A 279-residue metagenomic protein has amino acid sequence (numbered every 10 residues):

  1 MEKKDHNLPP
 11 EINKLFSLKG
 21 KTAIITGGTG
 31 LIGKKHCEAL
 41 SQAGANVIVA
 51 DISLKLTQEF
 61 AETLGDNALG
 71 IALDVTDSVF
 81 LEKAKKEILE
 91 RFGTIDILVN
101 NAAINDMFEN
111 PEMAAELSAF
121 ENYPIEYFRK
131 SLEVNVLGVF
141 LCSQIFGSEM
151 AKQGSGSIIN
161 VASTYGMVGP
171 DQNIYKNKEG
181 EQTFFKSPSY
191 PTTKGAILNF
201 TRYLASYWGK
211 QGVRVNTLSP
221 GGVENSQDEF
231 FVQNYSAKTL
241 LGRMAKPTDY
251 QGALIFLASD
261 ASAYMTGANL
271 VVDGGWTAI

Functional and structural regions predicted by a protein language model:
E2-K14, L117, N177, I255 (+1 more regions): Short C-terminal tail/terminal secondary-structure segment of NAD(P)H-dependent dehydrogenase/reductase domains
S17-I48, L204: Canonical Rossmann dinucleotide-binding motif of NAD(H)/NADP(H)-dependent dehydrogenases/reductases, specifically
L54, A72-A84, I125, T248-D249: The beta1-alpha1 cofactor-binding region of Rossmann-like NAD(H)/NADP(H)-dependent oxidoreductases
E109-F120, P124-R129, Q172, Y235: Substrate-binding pocket helix/loop in short-chain dehydrogenase/reductase
S143, T193-A196, T201: Active-site helix of classical SDR
G209, R214, M265-G267: Short, small/polar-rich loop/turn modules that mediate ligand/substrate recognition or access, typified
T239-Y250, A261: A conserved structural motif in NAD(P)-dependent oxidoreductases
